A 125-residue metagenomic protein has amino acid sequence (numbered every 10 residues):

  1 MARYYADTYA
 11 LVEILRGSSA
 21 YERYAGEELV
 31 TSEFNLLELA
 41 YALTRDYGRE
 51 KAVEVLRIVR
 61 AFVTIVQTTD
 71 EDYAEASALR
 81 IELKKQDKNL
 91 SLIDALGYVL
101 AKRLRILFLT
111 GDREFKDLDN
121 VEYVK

Functional and structural regions predicted by a protein language model:
M1-S32, A42-R57: Short, well-structured N-terminal submotif of metal-dependent ribonuclease cores
Y4, E28-V30, A61-V66, L107: Short loop->beta-strand "edge-of-pocket" segments that line small-molecule binding or catalytic clefts across diverse
D7, D94, D112: Acidic active-site catalytic centers that drive phospho-/nucleotidyl reactions and related ester hydrolyses
L11-V12, L36, F115-K116: A generic structural signal for short hydrophobic patches within well-formed alpha-helices
E27-V30, D119-K125: Active-site regions of enzymes building and remodeling cell-envelope glycoconjugates
V66-L109: Active-site neighborhoods of divalent-metal-dependent phosphate/nucleic-acid chemistry enzymes
T110-D112, K125: Short beta-strand/turn micro-motifs composed of small residues that flank or help shape donor/cofactor-binding pockets
